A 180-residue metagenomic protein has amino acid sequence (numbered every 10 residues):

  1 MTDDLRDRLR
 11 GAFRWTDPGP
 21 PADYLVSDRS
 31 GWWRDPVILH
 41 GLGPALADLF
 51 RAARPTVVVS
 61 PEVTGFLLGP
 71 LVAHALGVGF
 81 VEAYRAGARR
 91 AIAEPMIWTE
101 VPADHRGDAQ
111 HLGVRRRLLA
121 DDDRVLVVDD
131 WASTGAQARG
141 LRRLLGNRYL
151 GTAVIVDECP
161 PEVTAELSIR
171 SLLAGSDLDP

Functional and structural regions predicted by a protein language model:
M1-P55: Active-site-facing substrate-recognition patch
P55-E62: Short glycine-rich phosphate-binding loop at a beta-alpha junction
T56, D123, L150: Conserved acidic residues
E62-L67, T134: Gly/Ser/Thr-rich loops at beta-strand to alpha-helix junctions that form or flank small-molecule/cofactor-binding
L67-L76, G140-R142: Short Gly/Thr/Asp-enriched flexible loops that form oxyanion-binding sites at enzyme active sites
V78-V125: Short, glycine/charge-rich flexible loops or terminal/linker lids adjacent to PRPP-binding catalytic cores
W131-R139: Acidic, divalent-metal-coordinating active-site segment for phosphoryl/phosphodiester hydrolysis, typified by short
G140-P180: PRPP-dependent phosphoribosyltransferase catalytic core
